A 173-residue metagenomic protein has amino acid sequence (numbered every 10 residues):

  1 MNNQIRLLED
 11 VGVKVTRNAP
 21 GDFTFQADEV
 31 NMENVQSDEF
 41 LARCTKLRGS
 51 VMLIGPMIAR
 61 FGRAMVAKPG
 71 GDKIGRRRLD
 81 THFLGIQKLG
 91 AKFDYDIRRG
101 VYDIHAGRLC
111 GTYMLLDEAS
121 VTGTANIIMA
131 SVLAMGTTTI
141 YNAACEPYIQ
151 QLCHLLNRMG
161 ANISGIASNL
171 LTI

Functional and structural regions predicted by a protein language model:
M1-I173: Structural preference for solvent-exposed beta-strand-turn elements and adjacent flexible terminal/loop segments within
